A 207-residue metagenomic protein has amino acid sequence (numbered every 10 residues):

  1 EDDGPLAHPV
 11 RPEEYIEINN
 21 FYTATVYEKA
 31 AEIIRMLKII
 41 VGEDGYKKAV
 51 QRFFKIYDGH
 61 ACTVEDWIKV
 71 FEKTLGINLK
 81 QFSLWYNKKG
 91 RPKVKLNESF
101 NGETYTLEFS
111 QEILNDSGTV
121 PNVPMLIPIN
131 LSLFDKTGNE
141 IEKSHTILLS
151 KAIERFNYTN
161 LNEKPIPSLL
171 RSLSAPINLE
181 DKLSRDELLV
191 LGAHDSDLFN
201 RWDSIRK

Functional and structural regions predicted by a protein language model:
E1-G102, T106-L107: Hydrophobic alpha-helical and helix-loop surface patches within well-folded domains that function as non-catalytic
G4, H8, T23-A24, A30 (+2 more regions): Long, ordered, helix-rich scaffold segments
E14, F109-Q111, D135, D181 (+2 more regions): Active-site proximal loops enriched in glycine and acidic residues that flank catalytic Cys/His/Asp and coordinate
I33, I129-S132, L179-D181: Short, surface-exposed linear patches
K48-F53, D66, T119-I127, L191 (+1 more regions): Composition- and surface-driven signal marking solvent-exposed, interaction-prone regions in large proteins
I56-C62, S144-E154, P176-L183: Short, exposed beta-strand "edge-strand" segments with a Pro/Gly-rich flavor and a Y/T-containing core
N78-K80, K89-L169, R201: Beta-strand-rich binding/interaction modules
